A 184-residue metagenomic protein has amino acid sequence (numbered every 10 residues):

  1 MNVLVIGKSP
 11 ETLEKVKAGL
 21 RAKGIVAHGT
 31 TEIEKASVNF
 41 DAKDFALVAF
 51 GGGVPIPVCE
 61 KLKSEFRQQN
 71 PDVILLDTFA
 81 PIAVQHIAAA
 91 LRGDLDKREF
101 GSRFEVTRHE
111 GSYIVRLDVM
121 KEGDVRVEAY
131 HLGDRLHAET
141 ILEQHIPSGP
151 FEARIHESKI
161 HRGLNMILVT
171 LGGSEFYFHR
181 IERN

Functional and structural regions predicted by a protein language model:
M1-P10, V48: Conserved acidic segment of CheY-like receiver
I25-E32: Short hydrophobic/Thr-rich beta-strand motif most characteristic of the beta2 strand and flanking loop of CheY-like
K35-S37: Short alpha-helical segment
F50-E65: Conserved phosphotransfer microenvironments
E65-G101: Ser/Thr/Gly-rich flexible loops in soluble cytosolic domains mediating phosphotransfer, phosphorylation
G111-E122, A129: Aromatic/hydrophobic beta-strand junction motif of beta-rich domains
L132-F151: Solvent-exposed serine/threonine-rich low-complexity stretches and specific carbohydrate-binding patches
I155, H161-E175: Short, aromatic- and glycine-rich surface loops/edge beta-strands on solvent-exposed regions
